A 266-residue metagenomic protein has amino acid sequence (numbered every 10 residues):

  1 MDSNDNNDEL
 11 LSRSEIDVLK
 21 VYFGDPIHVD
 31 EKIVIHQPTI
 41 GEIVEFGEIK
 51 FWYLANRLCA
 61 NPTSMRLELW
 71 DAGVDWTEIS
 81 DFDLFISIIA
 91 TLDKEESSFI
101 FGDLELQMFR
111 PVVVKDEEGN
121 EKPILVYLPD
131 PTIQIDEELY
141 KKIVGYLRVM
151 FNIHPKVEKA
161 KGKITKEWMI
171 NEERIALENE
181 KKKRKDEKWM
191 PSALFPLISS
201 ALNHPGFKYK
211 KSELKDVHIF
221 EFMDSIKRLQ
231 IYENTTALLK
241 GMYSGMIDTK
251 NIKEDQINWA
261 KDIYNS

Functional and structural regions predicted by a protein language model:
M1-I79, R148-G241: An amphipathic, hydrophobic-aromatic interaction surface with interspersed Lys/Arg that forms lipid/phosphate-bearing
D2-L10, V114-P123, P205, T249-I252: Intrinsically disordered, low-complexity coil segments
D17, D25, V29-I33, I40-E42 (+7 more regions): Generic structural motif recognizing short loop/turn segments at the entrances and edges of beta-strands
D25, Q37, N61, R110 (+4 more regions): Intrinsic-disorder/low-complexity coil detector
T39, S80, I135, H218 (+1 more regions): General structural signal for secondary-structure boundaries
L84-E187, P191-L194: Hydrophobic, aromatic-lined core segments that form the binding pocket/scaffold for planar heteroaromatic ligands
Y243-S266: Long, intrinsically disordered, low-complexity Ser/Thr/Pro-rich regulatory/activation regions of nuclear proteins
